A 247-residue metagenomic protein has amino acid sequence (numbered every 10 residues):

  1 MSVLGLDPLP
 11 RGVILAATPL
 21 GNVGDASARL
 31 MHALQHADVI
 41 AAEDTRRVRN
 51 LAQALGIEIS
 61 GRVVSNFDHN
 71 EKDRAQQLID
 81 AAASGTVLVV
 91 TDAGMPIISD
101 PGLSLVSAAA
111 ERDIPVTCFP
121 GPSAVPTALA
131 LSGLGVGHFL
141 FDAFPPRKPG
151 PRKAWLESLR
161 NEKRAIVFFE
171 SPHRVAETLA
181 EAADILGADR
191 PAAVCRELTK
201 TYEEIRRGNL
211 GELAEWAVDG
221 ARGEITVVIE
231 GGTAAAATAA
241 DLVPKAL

Functional and structural regions predicted by a protein language model:
M1-F67: Glycine-rich, flexible N-terminal cofactor/catalytic loop recognition
S2-G5, P10, T86, A165 (+1 more regions): A contiguous loop/helix-start segment that scaffolds small-molecule binding in enzyme catalytic cores
L34-I40, D113-T117, A165-I166: Short active-site oxyanion
A42-E43, D100, F169: Short beta-strand scaffold positions
R46-V48, M95, A124, R174 (+1 more regions): Alpha-helix capping/helix-boundary segments
V64-K72, F144-P149: Conserved helicase motor
F67, R74-S123: Glycine/small-residue-rich loop that forms an oxyanion/phosphate-binding "nest" at active or ligand-binding sites
S104-E162: Class I SAM-dependent methyltransferase SAM-binding "motif I" and its flanking Rossmann-like core
